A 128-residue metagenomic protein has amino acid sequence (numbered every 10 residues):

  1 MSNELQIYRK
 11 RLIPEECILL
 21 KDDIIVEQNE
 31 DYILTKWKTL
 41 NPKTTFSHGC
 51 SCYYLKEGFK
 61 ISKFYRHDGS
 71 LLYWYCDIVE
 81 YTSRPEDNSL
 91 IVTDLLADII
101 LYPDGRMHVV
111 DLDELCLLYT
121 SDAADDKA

Functional and structural regions predicted by a protein language model:
M1-H48: Charge-rich, low-complexity N-terminal segments
E16, G69, L90-V92: Short coil/turn motifs at beta-sheet boundaries
I24, S51, L96-I100: Short, surface-exposed charged micro-motifs
I25-E27, C52-Y54, F64-D68, S89: Short, conserved, surface-exposed binding loops centered on an aromatic residue
Q28-E30, H67-G69, Y102-R106: Short acidic-glycine loop/turn motifs at beta-strand connectors
I33-W37, P42-F64, W74-S83: Catalytic core of tubulin tyrosine ligase-like
Y75-L118: Conserved, surface-exposed functional patches that form binding/active-site neighborhoods
Y119-A128: Single conserved hydrophobic/aromatic residue that forms the stacking wall/gate of nucleotide- or nucleobase-binding
